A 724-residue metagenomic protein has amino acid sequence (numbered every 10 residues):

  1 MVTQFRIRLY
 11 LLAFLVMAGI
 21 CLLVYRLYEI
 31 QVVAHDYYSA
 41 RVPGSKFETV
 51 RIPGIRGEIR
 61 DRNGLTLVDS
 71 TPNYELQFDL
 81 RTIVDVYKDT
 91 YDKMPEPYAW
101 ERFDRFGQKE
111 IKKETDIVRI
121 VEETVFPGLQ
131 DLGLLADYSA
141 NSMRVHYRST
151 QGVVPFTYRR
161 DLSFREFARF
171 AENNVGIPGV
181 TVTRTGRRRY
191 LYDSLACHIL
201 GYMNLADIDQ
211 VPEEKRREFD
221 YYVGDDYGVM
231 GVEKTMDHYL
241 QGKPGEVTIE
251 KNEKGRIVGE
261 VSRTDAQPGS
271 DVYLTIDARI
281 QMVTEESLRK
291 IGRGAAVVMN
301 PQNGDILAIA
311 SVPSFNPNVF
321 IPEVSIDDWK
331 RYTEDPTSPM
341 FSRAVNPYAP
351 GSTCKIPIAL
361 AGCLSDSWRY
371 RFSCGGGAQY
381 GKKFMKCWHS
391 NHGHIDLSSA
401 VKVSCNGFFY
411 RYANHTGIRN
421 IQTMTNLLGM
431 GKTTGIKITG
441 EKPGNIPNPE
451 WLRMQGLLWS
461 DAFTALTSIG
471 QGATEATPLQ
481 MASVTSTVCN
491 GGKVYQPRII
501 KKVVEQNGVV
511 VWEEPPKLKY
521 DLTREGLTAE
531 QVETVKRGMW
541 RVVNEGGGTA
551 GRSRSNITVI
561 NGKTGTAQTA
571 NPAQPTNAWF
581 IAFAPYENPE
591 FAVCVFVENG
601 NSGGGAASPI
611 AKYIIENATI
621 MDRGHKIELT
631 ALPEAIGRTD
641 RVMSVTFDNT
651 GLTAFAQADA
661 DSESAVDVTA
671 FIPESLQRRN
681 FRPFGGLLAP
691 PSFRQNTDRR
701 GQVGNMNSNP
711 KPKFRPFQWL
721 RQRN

Functional and structural regions predicted by a protein language model:
M1-I326, R419-G429, G551-S555, F596-L632 (+2 more regions): Periplasmic/cell-envelope proteins involved in peptidoglycan metabolism and beta-lactam response
V68, E250-T264, Q302-T353, P357-V595 (+5 more regions): Beta-lactam-recognizing serine transpeptidase/beta-lactamase-like catalytic domain environment
